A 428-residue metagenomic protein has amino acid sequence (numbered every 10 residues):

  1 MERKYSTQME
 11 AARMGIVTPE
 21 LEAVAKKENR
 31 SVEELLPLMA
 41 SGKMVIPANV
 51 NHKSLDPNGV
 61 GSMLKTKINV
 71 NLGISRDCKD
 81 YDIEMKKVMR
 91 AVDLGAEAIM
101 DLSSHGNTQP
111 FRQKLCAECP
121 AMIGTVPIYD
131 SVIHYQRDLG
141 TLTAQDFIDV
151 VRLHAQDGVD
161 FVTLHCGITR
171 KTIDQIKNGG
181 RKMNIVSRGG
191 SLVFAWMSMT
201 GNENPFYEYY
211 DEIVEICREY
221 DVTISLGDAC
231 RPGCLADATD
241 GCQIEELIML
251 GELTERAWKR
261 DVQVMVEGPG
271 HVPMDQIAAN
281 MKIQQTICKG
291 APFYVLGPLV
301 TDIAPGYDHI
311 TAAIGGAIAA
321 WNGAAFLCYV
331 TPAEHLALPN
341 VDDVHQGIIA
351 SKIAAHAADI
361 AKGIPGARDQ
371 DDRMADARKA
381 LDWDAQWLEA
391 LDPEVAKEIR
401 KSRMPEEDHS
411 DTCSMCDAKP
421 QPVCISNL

Functional and structural regions predicted by a protein language model:
M1-K4: Polar/charged low-complexity regulatory segments
T7-T301, Y307, A313-F326: Alpha/beta enzyme core
D174-S198, P232, A236-A238, L338-L428: Catalytic or ion-coupling anion/metal-binding cores of large enzyme and transporter domains
I303-A312, I318-I364: C-terminal catalytic subdomain
